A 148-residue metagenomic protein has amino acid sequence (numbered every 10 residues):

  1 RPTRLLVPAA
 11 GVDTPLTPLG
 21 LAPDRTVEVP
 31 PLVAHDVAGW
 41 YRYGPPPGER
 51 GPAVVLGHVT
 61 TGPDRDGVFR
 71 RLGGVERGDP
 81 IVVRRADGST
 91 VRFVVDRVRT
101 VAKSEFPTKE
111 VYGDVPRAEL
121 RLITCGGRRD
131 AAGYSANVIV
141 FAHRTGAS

Functional and structural regions predicted by a protein language model:
R1-E76, R85-D87, R97-S148: Solvent-exposed, non-transmembrane regions of membrane-associated and secreted proteins
